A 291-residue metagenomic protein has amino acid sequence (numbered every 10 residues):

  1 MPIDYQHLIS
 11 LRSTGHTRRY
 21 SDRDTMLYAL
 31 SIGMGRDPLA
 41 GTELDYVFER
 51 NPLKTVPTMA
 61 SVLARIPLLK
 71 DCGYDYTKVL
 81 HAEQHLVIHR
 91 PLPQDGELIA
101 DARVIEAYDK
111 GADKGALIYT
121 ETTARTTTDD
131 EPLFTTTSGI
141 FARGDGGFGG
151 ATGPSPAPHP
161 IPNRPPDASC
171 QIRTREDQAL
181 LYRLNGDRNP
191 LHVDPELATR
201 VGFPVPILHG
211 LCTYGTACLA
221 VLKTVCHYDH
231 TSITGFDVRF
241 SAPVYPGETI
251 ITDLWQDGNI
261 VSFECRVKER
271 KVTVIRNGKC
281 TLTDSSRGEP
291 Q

Functional and structural regions predicted by a protein language model:
M1-E83, G149-G153, P158-Y228: Hot-dog-fold acyl-thioester-processing enzymes
M1-T14, H81-C170, F240, V244-G247 (+1 more regions): HotDog/MaoC-like acyl-thioester-processing domains
S21-T25, D194, G202, T234 (+3 more regions): A residue-level detector for conformationally permissive "hinge/kink" positions
T216, A220-K223, Y228-T231, G235-A242 (+1 more regions): Beta-strand-rich recognition/accessory modules
